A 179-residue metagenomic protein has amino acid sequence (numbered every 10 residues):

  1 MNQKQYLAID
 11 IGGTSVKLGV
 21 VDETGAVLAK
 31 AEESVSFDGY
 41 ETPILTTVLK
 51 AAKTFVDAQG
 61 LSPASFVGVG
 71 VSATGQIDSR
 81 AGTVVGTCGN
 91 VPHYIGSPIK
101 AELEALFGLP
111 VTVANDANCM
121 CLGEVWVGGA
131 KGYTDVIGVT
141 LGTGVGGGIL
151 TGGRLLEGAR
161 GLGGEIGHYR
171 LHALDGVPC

Functional and structural regions predicted by a protein language model:
N2-L7, G19, A29-E32, S36-E41 (+3 more regions): Glycine/GP-enriched mid-protein hinge/lid loop-to-helix segment characteristic of carbohydrate kinases
Q3-A73: Conserved phosphate-binding loops in N-terminal lobes of ATP-dependent enzymes of the actin/Hsp70/sugar-kinase
T14, A117-N118, L162: A generic "binding-loop/recognition-motif" signal
T14, T74-I77, G142-G144: Short glycine-rich anion-binding loops that position phosphate/pyrophosphate groups of nucleotides and phosphorylated
E23, R80, T151-G152: Short, ordered coil/turn segments that flank beta-strands lining enzyme active or ligand-binding pockets
E23-G25, G70-T74, H93-I95, R170-D175: Short hydrophobic/aromatic-rich motifs at helix boundaries and adjacent loops
V27, I77, V84, L155-L156: Hydrophobic "anchor" residues
E41-L49, S65-V69, G75-D135: Glycine-rich phosphate-binding loop and adjoining helix at the ATP-binding site of ATP-dependent phosphoryl-transfer
